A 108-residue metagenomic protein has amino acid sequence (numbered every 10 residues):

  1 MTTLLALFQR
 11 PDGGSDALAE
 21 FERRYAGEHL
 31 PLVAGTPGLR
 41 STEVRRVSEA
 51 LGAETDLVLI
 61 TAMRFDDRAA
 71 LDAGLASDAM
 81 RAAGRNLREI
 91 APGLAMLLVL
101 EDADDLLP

Functional and structural regions predicted by a protein language model:
M1-P108: Macromolecular interaction modules
